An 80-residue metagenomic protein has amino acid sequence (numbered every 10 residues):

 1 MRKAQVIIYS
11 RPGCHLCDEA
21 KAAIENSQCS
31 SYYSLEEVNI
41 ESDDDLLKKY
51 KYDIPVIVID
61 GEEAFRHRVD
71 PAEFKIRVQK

Functional and structural regions predicted by a protein language model:
R2-I24: Local sequence-structure signature of Cys/Sec-based thiol-disulfide redox active-site neighborhoods
E19-A22, K49-Y52, V69: Generic recognition of short, well-ordered alpha-helical segments
N26-S31: Short helix-loop-beta junction
Y33-D44: Thiol-based oxidoreductase modules, predominantly thioredoxin-like and allied folds used for disulfide exchange
S42-V56: Short Fe-S-cluster ligation motifs
P55-E63: A short, hydrophobic beta-strand/beta-hairpin element that forms part of a small beta-sheet core
E62-K80: Non-catalytic, surface beta->alpha helical segment in thiol-disulfide oxidoreductase systems
